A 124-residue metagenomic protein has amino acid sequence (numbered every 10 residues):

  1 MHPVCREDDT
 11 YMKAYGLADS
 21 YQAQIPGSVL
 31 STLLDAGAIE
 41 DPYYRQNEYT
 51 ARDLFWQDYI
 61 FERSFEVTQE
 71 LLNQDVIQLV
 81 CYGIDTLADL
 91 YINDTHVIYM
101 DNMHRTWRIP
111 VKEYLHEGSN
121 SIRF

Functional and structural regions predicted by a protein language model:
M1-R6, S28-A36, A51, W56-F124: Accessory beta-strand-rich segments of carbohydrate-active enzymes
M1-V29: Hydrophobic alpha-helical membrane-insertion signals
T10, A14, S20, P42-Y43 (+2 more regions): Intrinsically disordered, low-complexity N-terminal regions enriched in serine/proline/glycine with scattered basic
Y15, D19, Q24, N47-E48 (+2 more regions): Generic alpha-helical secondary structure signal
P42-A51: N-terminal glycine-rich cofactor-binding segment
